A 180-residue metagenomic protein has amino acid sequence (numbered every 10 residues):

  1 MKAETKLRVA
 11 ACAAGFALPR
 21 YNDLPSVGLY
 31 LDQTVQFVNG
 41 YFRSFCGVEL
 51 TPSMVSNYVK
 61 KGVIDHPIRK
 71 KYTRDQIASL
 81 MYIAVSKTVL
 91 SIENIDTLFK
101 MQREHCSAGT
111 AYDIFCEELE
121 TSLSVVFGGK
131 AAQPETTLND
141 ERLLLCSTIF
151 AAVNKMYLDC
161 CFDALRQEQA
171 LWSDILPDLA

Functional and structural regions predicted by a protein language model:
M1-R103: Basic helix-turn-helix/winged-helix DNA-binding cores and closely related short helical interaction motifs
L98-M101, H105-A180: Intrinsically disordered, low-complexity, charge-dense segments enriched in Lys/Arg and Glu/Asp interspersed
